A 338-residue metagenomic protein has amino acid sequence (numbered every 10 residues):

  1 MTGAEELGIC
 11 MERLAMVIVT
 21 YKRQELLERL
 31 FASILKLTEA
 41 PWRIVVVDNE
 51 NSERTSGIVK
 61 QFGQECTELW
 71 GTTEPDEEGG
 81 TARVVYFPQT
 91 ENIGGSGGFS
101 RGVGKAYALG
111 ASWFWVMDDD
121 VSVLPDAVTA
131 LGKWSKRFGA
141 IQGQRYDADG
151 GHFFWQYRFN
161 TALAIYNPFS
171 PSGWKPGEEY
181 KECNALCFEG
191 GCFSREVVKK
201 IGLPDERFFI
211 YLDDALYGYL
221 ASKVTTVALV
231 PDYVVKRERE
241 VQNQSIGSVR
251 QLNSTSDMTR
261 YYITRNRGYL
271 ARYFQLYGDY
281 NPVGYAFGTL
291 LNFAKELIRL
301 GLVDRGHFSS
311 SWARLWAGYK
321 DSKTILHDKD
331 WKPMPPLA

Functional and structural regions predicted by a protein language model:
R23-K36: Short, well-formed alpha-helical segments that are part of the catalytic scaffolds of diverse glycosyltransferases
L35-F87: Acidic donor-binding segment of Leloir-type glycosyltransferases
P88-L109: Glycine-rich, basic loop-to-helix element that forms the pyrophosphate-binding segment of sugar-nucleotide handling
A111-D120: Short beta-strand-to-loop acidic/aromatic patch adjacent to the donor-nucleotide binding site
D126-Y157: Conserved donor NDP-sugar-binding/catalytic core segment of glycosyltransferases
G173-F193, L252-S254: A recurrent flexible, glycine/aromatic-enriched loop bordering the glycosyltransferase active site that acts as
G191, V197-G202, R207-Y233: A short, conserved alpha-helix in the catalytic core of glycosyltransferases
Q275-A338: Non-catalytic, C-terminal membrane-associated alpha-helical segments of glycosyltransferases
